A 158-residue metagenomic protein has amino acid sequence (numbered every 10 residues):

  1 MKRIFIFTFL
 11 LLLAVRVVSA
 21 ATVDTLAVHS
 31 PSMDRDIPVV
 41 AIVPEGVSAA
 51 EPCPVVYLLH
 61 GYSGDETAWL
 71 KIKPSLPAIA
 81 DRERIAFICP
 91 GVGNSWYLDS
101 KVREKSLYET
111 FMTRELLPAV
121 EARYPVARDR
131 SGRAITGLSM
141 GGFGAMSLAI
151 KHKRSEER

Functional and structural regions predicted by a protein language model:
I4-V15: Sec-dependent N-terminal signal peptides
A20-R158: Non-catalytic cap/lid and distal C-terminal segments of serine-dependent acyl enzymes
